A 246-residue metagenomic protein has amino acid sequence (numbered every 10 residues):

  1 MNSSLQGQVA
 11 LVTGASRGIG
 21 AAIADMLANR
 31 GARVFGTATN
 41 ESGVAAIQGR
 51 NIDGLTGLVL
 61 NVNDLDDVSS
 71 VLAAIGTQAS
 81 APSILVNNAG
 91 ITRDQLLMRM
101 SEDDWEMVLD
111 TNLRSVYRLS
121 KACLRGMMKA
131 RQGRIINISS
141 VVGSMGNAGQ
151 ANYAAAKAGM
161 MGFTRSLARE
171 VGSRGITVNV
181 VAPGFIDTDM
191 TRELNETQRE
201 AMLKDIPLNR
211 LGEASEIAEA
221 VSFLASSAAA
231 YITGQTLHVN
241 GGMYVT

Functional and structural regions predicted by a protein language model:
V9, S16-R17: Conserved glycine-rich cofactor-binding loop
R30-A46: Conserved glycine-rich Rossmann-like NAD(P)H-binding loop of the short-chain dehydrogenase/reductase
L96-L97, S101-L109, M202: Substrate-binding pocket helix/loop in short-chain dehydrogenase/reductase
S120, A156, T164: Active-site helix of classical SDR
R125, R169-S173, A230: Alpha-helical segment proximal to the catalytic Tyr-Lys
S140: Residue(s) in the substrate-gating loop at a strand-loop-helix junction that position the organic substrate next
G172, T177, I232-G234, N240: Short, small/polar-rich loop/turn modules that mediate ligand/substrate recognition or access, typified
